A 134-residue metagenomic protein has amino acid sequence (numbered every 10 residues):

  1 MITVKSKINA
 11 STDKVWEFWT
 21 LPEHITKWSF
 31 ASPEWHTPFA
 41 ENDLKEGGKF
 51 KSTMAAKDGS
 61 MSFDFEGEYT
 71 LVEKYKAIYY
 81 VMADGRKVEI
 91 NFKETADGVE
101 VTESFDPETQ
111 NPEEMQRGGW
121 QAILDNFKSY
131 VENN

Functional and structural regions predicted by a protein language model:
M1-H36: Hydrophobic ligand-binding cavity/cleft-lining segments
T3, S62-E66, G85-E89: Short, surface-exposed coil-to-beta transition loops
T3-N9, D43, T53, E68 (+1 more regions): Generic structural detector for well-ordered beta-strands
T12-D13, L44-K45, T70-Y75, N91-E100: A short, structured loop/turn motif at beta-sheet edges
V15, I25, F50-S52, Y69 (+3 more regions): Hydrophobic pocket/interface hotspot
H36-Y79: Glycine-rich portal/gate segments that line the openings of hydrophobic small-molecule binding cavities
A77-A122, F127: Beta-strand/loop substructures that line and gate deep hydrophobic ligand-binding cavities in soluble
Y130-N134: Short, highly charged C-terminal tails/helix-capping segments
